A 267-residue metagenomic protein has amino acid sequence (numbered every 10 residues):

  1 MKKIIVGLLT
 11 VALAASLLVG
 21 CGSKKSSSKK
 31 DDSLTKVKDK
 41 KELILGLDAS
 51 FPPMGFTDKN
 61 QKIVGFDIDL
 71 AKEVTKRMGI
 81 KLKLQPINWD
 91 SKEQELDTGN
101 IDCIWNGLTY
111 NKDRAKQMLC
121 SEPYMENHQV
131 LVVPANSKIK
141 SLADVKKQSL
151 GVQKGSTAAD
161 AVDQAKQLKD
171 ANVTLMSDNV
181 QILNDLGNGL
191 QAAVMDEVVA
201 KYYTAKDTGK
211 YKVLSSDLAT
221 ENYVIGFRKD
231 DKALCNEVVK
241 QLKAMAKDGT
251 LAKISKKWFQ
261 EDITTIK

Functional and structural regions predicted by a protein language model:
S23-S33, T157-M176, K210-S215, K243-K267: Ligand-binding clefts/hinges and TM-proximal coupling segments of bilobed small-molecule sensing domains
S28-G107, D248: Extracytoplasmic small-molecule ligand-binding "clamshell" domains of the periplasmic binding protein/Venus flytrap
L34-K36, V133-L150: Flexible hinge/capping segments at coil-to-helix
A49, E126-V133, K201, A205-K243 (+1 more regions): Periplasmic-binding protein-like
T57-K59, A71-I80, A158-M176, T204-T208: Ligand-binding cleft/hinge of the Venus flytrap
I68-D69, E73-R77, S149, S156-T157 (+1 more regions): Extended ligand-binding regions for polar small-molecule ligands
K72, K76-R77, Q85-P86, D90-C103 (+4 more regions): Short helices/loops that flank or line small-molecule/ion binding pockets
L108-K116, D163, G187-T220: A ligand-binding cleft/hinge motif common to bilobed small-molecule-binding domains
